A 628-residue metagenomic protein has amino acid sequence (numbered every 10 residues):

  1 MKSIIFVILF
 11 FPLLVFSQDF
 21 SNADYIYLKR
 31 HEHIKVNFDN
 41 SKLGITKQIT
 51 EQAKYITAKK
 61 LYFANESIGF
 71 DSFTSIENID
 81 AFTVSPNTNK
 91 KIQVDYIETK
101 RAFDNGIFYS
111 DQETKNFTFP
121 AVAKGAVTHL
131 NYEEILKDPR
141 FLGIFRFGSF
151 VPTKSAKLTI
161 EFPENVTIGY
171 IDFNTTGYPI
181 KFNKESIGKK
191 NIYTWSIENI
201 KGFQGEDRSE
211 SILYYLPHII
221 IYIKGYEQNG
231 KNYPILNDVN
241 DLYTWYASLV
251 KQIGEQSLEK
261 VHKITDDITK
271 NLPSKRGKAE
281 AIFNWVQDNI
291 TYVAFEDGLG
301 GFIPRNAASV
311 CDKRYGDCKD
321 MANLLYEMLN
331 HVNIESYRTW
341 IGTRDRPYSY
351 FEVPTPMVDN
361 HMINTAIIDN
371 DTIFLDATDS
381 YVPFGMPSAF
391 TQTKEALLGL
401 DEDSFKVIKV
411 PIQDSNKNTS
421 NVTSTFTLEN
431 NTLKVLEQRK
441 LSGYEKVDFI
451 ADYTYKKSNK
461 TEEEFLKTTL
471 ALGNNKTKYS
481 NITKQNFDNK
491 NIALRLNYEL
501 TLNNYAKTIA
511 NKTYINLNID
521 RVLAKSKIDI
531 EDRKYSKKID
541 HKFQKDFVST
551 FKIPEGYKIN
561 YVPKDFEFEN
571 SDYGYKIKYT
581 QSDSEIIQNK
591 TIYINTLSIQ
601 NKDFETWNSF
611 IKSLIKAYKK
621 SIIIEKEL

Functional and structural regions predicted by a protein language model:
Q18-G69, P411-L428, L433-R439: Early extracytoplasmic/domain-onset interaction patches
F20, I135-R140, I144, G148-F150 (+5 more regions): Secretory-pathway-linked proteins and extracytosolic
E51, T128, L158, I282 (+4 more regions): Cysteine-centered nucleophilic/redox motifs
S67-I97, T153-F173, A451-S480, K545-N570: Solvent-exposed beta-hairpin/edge-strand motifs
I79-F147, Y178-L216, T423-T425, T477-A510: A surface-exposed beta-strand-loop module
L258-K263, T291-R314, R344, P356: Short, conserved helix/loop micro-motifs enriched in His/Cys and acidic residues
K278, D320-S404, I408: Hydrophobic/aromatic-rich core segments of domains that either
Q392-T393, D401-K507: Long hydrophobic segments that form regular secondary structure
